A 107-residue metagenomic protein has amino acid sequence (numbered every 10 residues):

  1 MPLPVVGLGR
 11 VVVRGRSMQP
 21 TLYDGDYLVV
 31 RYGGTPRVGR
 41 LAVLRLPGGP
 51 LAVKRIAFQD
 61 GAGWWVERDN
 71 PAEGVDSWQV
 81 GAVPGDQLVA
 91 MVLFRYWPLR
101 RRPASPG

Functional and structural regions predicted by a protein language model:
M1-G107: Extended hydrophobic leader/signal-anchor segments used for secretion and membrane insertion
